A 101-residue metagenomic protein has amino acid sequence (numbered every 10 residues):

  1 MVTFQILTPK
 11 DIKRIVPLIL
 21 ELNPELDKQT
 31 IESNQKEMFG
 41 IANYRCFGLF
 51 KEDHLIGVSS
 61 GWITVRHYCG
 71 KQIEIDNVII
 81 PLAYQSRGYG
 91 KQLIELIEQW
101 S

Functional and structural regions predicted by a protein language model:
M1-I15: A short beta-loop-alpha structural element at the N-terminal edge of CoA-dependent acyl/N-acetyltransferase catalytic
V2, D53-V58, I73: Glycine-rich phosphate/pyrophosphate-binding loop shared by adenosine-nucleotide-utilizing enzymes
R14-L18, S33, H54, Q92 (+1 more regions): Alpha-helical elements of Rossmann-like donor-binding domains used by nucleotide-donor carbohydrate transfer enzymes
V16-E37: Conserved GNAT-fold acetyl-CoA-binding loop/helix
K36-G48, G57, E74: A short helix-loop-beta-strand connector motif used in the catalytic cores of GNAT acetyltransferases and, in some
G48, H54-T64, I79: Conserved beta-strand in the GNAT
T64-I75, Q85: A conserved beta-turn-beta hairpin within the catalytic core of GNAT-like acetyltransferases that forms part
I80, S86-Q99: Conserved acetyl-CoA-binding loop-helix of GNAT-fold acetyltransferases
